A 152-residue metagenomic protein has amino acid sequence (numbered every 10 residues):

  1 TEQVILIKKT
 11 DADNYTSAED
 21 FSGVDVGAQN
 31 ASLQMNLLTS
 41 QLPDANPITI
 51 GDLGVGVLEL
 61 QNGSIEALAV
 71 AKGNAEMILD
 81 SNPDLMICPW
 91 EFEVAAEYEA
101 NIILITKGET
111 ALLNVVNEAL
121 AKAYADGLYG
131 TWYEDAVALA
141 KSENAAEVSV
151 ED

Functional and structural regions predicted by a protein language model:
T1-K9, D80-L120, L139-D152: Periplasmic-binding protein-like
I7-V26: Flexible hinge/capping segments at coil-to-helix
K9, N30, K72-G73, K107: Short secondary-structure boundary segments
D13-N14, N30, I48-N62: Short helix-initiation/N-cap motifs at beta->coil->alpha
F21, L60-Q61, V116: Hydrophobic residues within well-ordered alpha-helices
L33-I50, I87-E91, N117-D152: Ligand-binding clefts/hinges and TM-proximal coupling segments of bilobed small-molecule sensing domains
L33-Q34, V55-G56, N74-A75: Alpha-helix capping/helix-boundary segments
L37-S40, Q61, E66-E97, A136: A ligand-binding cleft/hinge motif common to bilobed small-molecule-binding domains
